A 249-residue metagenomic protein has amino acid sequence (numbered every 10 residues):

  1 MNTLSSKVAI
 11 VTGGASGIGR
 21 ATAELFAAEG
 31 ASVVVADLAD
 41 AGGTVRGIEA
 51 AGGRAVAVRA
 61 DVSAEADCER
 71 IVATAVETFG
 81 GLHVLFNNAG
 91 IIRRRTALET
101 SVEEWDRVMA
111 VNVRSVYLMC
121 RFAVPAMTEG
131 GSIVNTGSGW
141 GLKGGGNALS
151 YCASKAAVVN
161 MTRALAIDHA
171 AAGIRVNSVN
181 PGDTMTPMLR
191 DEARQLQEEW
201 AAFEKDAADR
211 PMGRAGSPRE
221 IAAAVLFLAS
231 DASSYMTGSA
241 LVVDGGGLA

Functional and structural regions predicted by a protein language model:
L4-V34: Canonical Rossmann dinucleotide-binding motif of NAD(H)/NADP(H)-dependent dehydrogenases/reductases, specifically
T96-A97, S101-D106, D206: Substrate-binding pocket helix/loop in short-chain dehydrogenase/reductase
T100, G144-A153, A164, E192: Active-site loop-to-helix junction immediately N-terminal to the catalytic Tyr of the SDR YXXXK motif in Rossmann-fold
Y117-C120, A126, R214-V243, L248: C-terminal substrate-recognition "lid" of short-chain dehydrogenase/reductases
C120, S154, T162: Active-site helix of classical SDR
P125, I167-A171, S234: Alpha-helical segment proximal to the catalytic Tyr-Lys
S138: Residue(s) in the substrate-gating loop at a strand-loop-helix junction that position the organic substrate next
